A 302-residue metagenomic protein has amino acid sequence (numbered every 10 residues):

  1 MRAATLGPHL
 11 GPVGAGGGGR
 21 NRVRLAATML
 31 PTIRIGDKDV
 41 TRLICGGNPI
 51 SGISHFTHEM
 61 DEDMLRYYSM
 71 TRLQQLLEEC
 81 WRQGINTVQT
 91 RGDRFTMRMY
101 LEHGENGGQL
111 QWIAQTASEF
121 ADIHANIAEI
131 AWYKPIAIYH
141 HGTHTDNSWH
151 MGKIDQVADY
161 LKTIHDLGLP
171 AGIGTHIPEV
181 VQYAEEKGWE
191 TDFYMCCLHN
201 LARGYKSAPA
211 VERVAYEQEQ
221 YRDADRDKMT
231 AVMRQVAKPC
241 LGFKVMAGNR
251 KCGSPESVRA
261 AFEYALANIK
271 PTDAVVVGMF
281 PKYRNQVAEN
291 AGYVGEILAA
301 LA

Functional and structural regions predicted by a protein language model:
M1-G18: N-terminal export signals
A4, P8, I33-I35, D39-R42 (+3 more regions): Structured C-terminal cap/extension of enzyme domains
V40-G47, V88-T90, L110-Q115, I138-H140 (+4 more regions): Hydrophobic faces of well-ordered beta-strands that scaffold small-molecule active sites in alpha/beta enzyme cores
S54-T71, W112-D122, N147-H150, M246-P255: Active-site mouth loops of central-metabolism enzymes
M70-R94, W132-I138: Catalytic domains of carbohydrate-active enzymes, especially glycoside hydrolases
G92-N106, E119-A125, H144-L161, I177-Q182 (+2 more regions): Active-site-adjacent beta->alpha loops and helix N-cap segments on the catalytic face of soluble alpha/beta enzymes
E105-Q109, W132-A137, H165-L167, E186-M195 (+2 more regions): Glycine-enriched alpha-helix->loop->beta-strand junction motifs that scaffold or abut catalytic
K187-R213, Q220, M233: Histidine/lysine/aspartate-rich catalytic loop segments that bind and position anionic ligands
